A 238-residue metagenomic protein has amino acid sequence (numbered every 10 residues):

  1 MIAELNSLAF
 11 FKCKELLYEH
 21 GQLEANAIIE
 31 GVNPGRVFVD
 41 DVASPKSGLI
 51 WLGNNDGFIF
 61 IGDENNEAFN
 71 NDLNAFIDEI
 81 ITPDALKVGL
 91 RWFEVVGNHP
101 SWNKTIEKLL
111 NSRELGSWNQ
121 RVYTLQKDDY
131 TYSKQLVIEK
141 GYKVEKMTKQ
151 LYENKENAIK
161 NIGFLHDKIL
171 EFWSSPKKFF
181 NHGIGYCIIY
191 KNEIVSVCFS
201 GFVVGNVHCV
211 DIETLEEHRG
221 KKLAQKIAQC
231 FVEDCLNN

Functional and structural regions predicted by a protein language model:
M1-G21, D128-S174: Short amphipathic alpha-helix that is part of the acyltransferase structural core
S7, E216, C235-L236: Long alpha-helical, hydrophobic tracts
L16-G35: Intrinsically disordered, low-complexity, positively charged segments
I29-P45, K177-Y186, H208: A short helix-loop-beta-strand connector motif used in the catalytic cores of GNAT acetyltransferases and, in some
P34-G35, D41-K46, I50-E153: Acyl-donor-binding surface of acyltransferase catalytic domains
F69-I80, V210, G220-C235: Conserved acetyl-CoA-binding loop-helix of GNAT-fold acetyltransferases
E171-L215: A conserved beta-strand-loop-helix scaffold within acyl/acetyltransferase catalytic domains
Y186-N192, G201-V203, K221-N237: Recognition helices and adjacent regulatory flanks at domain boundaries
